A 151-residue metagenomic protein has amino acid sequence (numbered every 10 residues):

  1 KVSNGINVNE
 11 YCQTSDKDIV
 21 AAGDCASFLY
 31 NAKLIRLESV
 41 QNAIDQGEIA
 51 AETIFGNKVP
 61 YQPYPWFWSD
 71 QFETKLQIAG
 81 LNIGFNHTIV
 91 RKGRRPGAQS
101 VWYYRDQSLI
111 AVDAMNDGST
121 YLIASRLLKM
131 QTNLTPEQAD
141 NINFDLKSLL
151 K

Functional and structural regions predicted by a protein language model:
K1-I49: FAD-site-proximal beta/loop scaffold in flavoenzymes
V2, P65, A98-Q99: Residue-level marker for the onset of beta-strands and adjacent loop->beta junctions in well-ordered domains
Y11-C12, W68, V101: Short secondary-structure boundary/capping segments
A22, S39-W66, L128: Internal hydrophobic alpha-helix adjacent to the cofactor/substrate pocket in enzyme cavities
F28, G56-P60, F85, G118-Y121: Flexible, glycine-rich phosphate/dinucleotide-binding loops and adjacent beta-alpha linkers at cofactor/substrate
V59-D70, H87-R91: Short catalytic/ligand-gating loop segments at beta-alpha or beta-beta junctions within enzyme catalytic domains
F72-L150: C-terminal catalytic lobe of FAD-dependent flavoproteins
